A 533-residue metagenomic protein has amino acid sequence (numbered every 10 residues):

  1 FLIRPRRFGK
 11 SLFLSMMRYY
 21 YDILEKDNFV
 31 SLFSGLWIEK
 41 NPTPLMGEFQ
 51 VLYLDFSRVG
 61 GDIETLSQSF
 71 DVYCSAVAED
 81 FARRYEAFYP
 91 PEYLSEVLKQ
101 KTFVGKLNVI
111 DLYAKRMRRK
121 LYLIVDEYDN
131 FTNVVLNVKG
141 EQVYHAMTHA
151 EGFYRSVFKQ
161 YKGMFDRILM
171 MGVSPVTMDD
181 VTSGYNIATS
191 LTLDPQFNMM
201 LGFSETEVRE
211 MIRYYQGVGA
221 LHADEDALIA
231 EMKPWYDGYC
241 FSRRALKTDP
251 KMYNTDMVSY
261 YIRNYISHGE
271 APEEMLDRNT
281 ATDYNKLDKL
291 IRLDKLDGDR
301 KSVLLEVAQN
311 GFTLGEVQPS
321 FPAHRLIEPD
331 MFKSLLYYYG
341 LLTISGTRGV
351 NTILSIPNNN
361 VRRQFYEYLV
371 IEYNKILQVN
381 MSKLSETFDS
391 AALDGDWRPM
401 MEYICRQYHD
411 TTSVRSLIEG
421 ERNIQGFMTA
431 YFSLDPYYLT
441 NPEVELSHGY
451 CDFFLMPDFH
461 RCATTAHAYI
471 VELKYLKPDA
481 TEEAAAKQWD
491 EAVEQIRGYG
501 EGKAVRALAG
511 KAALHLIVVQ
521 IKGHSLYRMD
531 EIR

Functional and structural regions predicted by a protein language model:
I3, F13, Y19-R83: P-loop NTPase motor core
K10: Conserved lysine of the Walker
Y53-F103, F131-Y144: Conserved P-loop NTPase mechanochemical-coupling segment
V109-M117, V143-I168: Substrate-engagement module of ASCE P-loop NTPases
Y122-D126, G152, D166-V173: Structural recognition of the conserved hydrophobic beta-strand(s) that form the central parallel beta-sheet of P-loop
T177-S183, L191-R263: Amphipathic alpha-helical segments of the small helical/lid subdomains adjacent to P-loop NTPase cores
A188, K251-E494, G498-G500, M529-R533: Extended alpha-helical interface modules used as scaffolds for assembling large macromolecular complexes
A504-R533: Domain-level recognition of nuclease-like catalytic cores that cleave nucleotide substrates
